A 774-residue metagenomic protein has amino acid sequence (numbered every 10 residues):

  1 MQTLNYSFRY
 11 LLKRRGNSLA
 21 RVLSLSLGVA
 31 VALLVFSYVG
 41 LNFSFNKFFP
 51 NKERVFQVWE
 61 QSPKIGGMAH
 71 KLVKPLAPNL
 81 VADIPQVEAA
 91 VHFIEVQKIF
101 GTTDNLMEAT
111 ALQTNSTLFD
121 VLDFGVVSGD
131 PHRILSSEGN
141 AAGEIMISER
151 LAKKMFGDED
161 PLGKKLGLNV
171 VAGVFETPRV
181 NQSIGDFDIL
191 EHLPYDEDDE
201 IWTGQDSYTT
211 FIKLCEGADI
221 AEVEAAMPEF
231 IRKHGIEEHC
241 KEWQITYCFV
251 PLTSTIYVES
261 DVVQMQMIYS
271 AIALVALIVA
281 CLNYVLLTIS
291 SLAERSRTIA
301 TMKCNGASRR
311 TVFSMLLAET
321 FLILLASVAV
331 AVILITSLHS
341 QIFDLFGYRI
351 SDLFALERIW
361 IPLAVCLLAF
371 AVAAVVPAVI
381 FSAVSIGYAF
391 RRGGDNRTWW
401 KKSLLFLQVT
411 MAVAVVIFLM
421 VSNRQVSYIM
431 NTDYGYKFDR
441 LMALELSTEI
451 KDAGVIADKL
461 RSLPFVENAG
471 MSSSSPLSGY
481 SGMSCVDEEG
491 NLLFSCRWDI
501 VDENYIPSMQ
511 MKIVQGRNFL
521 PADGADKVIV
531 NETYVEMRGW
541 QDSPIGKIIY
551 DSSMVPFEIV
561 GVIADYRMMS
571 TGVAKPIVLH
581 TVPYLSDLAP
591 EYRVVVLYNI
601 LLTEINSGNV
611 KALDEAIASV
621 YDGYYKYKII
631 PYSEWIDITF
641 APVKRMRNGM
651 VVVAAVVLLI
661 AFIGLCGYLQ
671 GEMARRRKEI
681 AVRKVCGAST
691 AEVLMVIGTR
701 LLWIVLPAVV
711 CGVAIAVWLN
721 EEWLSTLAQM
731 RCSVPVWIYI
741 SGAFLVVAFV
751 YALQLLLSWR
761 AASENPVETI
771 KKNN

Functional and structural regions predicted by a protein language model:
Q2-L4, R9-S18, F49, P228-V275 (+8 more regions): Membrane-helix entry/capping segments
Y6-L12, G16, L282-I323, A383-G393 (+2 more regions): Intracellular coupling helices
L11, N42, V58, L80 (+27 more regions): Generic structural signal for small/hydrophobic residues in well-ordered secondary structure, especially within
K13-L41, V262-R297, L324-L325, A329-V330 (+5 more regions): Hydrophobic alpha-helical transmembrane segments of multi-pass inner-membrane transport and secretion
N17, R21, L27-F56, K74 (+3 more regions): Alpha-helical transmembrane segments
L34, K233, T320-V384, R424 (+1 more regions): Small-residue-rich transmembrane alpha-helices
V35-I99, N105, L112-N115, D199 (+6 more regions): Membrane-proximal extracellular/periplasmic loop immediately following the first transmembrane helix
N115-H132, G143-D261, D458, S462-T639: Mid-to-C-terminal secondary-structure elements that act as membrane-proximal/extracytoplasmic interface segments
